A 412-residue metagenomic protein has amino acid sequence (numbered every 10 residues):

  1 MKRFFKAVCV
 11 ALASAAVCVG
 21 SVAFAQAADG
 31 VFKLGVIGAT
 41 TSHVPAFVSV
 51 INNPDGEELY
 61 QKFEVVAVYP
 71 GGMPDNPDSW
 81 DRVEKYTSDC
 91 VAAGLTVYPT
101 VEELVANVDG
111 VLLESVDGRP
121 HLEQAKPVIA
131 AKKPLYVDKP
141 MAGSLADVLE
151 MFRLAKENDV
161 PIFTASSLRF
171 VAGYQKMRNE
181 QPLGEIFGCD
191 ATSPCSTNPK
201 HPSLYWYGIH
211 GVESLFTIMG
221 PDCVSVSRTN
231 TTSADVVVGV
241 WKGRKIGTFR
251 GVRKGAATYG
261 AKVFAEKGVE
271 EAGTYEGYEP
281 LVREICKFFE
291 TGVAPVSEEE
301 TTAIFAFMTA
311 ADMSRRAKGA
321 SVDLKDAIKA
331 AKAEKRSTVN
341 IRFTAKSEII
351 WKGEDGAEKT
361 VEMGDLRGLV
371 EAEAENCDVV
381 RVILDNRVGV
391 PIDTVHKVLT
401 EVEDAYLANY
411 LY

Functional and structural regions predicted by a protein language model:
R3-F5, C9, A23-A131, K156-E157 (+3 more regions): N-terminal glycine-/serine-/threonine-rich beta1-alpha1-beta2 phosphate-ribose binding loop of Rossmann-like
C9-S21: Bacterial N-terminal signal peptides
A25-A27, M141-H201: A contiguous active-site-proximal alpha/beta segment in oxidoreductase catalytic domains
V111-L112, E290-R336: C-terminal helix-rich "cap/oligomerization" subdomain common to oxidoreductases
K132-P134, K139-P140: Short helix/strand-capping hinge loops at secondary-structure junctions that flank key functional elements
C189-A256, E299-A306: Rossmann-like dinucleotide-binding domain that binds NAD(P)(H)
V237-V282: C-terminal substrate-binding/catalytic lobe of Rossmann-fold NAD(P)-dependent oxidoreductases
A331-Y412: Long, low-hydrophobicity, acidic/polar, solvent-exposed interaction domains
